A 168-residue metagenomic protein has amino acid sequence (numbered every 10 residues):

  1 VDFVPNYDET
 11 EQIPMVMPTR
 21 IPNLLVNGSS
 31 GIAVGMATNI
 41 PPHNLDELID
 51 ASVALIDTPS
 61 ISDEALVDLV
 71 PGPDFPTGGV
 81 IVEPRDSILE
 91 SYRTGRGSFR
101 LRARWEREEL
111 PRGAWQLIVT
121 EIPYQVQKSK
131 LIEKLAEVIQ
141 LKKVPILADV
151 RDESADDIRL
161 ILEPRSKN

Functional and structural regions predicted by a protein language model:
D2-N27, I32-N168: Intrinsically disordered, low-complexity regulatory segments
